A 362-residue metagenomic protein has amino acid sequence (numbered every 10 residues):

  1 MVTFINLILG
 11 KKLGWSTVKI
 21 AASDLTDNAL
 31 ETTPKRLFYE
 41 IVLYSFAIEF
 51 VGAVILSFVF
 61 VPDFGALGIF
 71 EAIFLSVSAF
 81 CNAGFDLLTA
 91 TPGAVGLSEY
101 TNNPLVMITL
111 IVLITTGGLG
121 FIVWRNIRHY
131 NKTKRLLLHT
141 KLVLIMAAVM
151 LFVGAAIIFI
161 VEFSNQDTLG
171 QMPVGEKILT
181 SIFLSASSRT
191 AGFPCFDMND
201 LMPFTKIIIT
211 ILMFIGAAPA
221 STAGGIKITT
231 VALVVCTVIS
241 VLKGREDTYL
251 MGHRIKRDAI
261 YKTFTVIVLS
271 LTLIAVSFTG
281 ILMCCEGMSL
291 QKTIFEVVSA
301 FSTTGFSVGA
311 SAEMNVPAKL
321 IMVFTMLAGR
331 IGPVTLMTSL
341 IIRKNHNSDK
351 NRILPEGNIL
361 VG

Functional and structural regions predicted by a protein language model:
M1-G362: Membrane-proximal intracellular helices of multi-pass ion channels
